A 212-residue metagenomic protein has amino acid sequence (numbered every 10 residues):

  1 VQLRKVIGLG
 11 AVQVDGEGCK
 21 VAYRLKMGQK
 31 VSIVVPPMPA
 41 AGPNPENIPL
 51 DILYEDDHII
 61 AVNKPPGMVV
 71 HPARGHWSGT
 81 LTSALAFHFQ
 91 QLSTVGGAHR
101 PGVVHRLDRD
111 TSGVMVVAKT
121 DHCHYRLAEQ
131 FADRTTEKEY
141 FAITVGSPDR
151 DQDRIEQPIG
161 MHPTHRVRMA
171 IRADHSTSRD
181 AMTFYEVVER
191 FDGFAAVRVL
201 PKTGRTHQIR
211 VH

Functional and structural regions predicted by a protein language model:
V1-T164: RNA pseudouridine synthases
G16-G18, D192-L200: Short histidine-centered loop motifs in beta-beta connectors
P45-N47, R172-T183: Short coil-to-beta-strand transition motifs
D51, P158, F184-E186, R198: Short, surface-exposed charged micro-motifs
R106-R109, T177, E189-F191: A short beta-turn/loop motif at secondary-structure boundaries
E137-E139, R154, D180-M182, F194-A196: Intrinsic-disorder/low-complexity, polar/charged segments enriched in Ser/Thr/Lys/Arg/Asp/Glu/Gln
H207-H212: Short beta-strand segments enriched for Tyr within beta-sheet-rich domains, predominantly fibronectin type III
